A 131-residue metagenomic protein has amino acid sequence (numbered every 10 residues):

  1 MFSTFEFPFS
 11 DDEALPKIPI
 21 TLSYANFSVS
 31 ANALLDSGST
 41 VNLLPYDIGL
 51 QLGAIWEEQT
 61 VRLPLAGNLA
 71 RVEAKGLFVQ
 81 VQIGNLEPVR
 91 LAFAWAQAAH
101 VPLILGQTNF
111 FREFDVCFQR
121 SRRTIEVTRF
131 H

Functional and structural regions predicted by a protein language model:
M1-H131: Pepsin/retropepsin-fold aspartyl endopeptidases
